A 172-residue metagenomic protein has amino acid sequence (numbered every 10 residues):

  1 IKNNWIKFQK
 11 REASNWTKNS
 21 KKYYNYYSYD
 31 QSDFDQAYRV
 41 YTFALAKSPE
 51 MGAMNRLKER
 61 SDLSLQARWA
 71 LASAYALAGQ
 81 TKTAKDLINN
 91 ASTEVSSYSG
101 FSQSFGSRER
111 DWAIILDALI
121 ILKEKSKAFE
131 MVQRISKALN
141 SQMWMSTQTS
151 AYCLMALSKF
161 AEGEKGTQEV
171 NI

Functional and structural regions predicted by a protein language model:
I1-I172: Large, well-folded core regions of big proteins
